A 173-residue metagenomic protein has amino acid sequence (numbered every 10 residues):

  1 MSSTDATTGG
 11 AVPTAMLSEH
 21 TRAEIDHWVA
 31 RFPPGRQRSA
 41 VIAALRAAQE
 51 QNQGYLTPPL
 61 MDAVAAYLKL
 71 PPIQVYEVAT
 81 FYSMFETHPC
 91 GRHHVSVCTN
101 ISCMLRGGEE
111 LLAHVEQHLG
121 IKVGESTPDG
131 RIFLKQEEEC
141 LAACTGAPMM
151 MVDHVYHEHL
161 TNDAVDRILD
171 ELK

Functional and structural regions predicted by a protein language model:
M1-K173: Signature of N-terminal electron-transfer/Fe-S-associated modules in redox systems
